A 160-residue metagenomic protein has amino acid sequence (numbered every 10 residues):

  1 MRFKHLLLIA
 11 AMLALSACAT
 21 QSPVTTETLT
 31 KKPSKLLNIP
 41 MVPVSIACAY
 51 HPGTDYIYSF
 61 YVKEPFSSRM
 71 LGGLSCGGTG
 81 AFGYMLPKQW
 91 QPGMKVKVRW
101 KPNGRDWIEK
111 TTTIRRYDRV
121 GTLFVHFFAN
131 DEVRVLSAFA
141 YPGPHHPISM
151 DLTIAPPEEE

Functional and structural regions predicted by a protein language model:
M1-L7: Bacterial N-terminal signal peptides that target proteins for export
A14-A17: C-terminal motif of bacterial Sec signal peptides marking the signal peptidase cleavage site
A19-S22: Bacterial signal peptide processing site
E27-L37, T112-I154: Extracellular beta-sheet/turn segments enriched in Thr/Pro/Gly and aliphatic residues
L29-P65: Short, surface-exposed binding/anchoring microloops in extracellular/periplasmic proteins
I39, Q89-Q91, D118: Surface-exposed coil/turn segments at beta-strand junctions on protein surfaces, enriched
Y58-R105: Tryptophan-paired
E158-E160: Short, solvent-exposed mixed-charge patches
